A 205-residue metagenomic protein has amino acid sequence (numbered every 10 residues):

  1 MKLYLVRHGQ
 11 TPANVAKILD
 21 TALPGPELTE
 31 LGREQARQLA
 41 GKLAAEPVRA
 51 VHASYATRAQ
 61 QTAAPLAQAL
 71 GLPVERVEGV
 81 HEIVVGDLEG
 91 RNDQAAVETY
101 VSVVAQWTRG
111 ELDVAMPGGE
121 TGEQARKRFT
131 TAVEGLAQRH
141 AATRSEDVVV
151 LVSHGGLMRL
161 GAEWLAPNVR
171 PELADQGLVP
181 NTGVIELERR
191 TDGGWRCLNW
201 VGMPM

Functional and structural regions predicted by a protein language model:
L3, S145-S153: Generic beta-sheet signal
Y4, E75-V77, L198: General small-molecule cofactor/ligand-binding pocket signal
R7-L72, R76: Active-site-proximal alpha-helix that buttresses catalytic centers in soluble enzyme cores
R37-A44, R126, T130-A141: Generic structural signal for well-ordered alpha-helical scaffold segments
A53-S54, K127, V152-S153: Short beta-strand scaffold positions
L70-R128: Phosphate-handling substructures
I83-A95, Q138-D147, E163-M205: Acidic, low-complexity terminal tails and accessory targeting/binding regions of phosphate-metabolizing enzymes
G155-R159, E186: GST superfamily/GST-like fold recognition
